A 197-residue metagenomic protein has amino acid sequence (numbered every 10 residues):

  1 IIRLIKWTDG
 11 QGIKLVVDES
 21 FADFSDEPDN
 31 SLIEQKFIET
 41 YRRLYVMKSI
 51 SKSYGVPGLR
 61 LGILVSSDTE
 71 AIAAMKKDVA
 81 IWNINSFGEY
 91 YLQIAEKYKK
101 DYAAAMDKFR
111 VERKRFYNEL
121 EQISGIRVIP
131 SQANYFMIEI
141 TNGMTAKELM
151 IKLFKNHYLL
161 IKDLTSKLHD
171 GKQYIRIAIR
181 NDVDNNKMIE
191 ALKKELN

Functional and structural regions predicted by a protein language model:
I1-L15, E19-S53: Active-site pre-lysine segment of PLP-dependent enzymes
R3-K6, K36, E70, R115 (+2 more regions): Alpha-helical scaffolding segments of alpha/beta enzyme cores, especially the outer helices of TIM-barrel or partial
L15, V128, L160-I161: Hydrophobic beta-strand scaffold residues
S25, S67-D68, K97, T141 (+1 more regions): Residue-level recognition of strand-loop junctions within catalytic nucleotide-signaling folds
R43-Q122, I126-I129: PLP-dependent aminotransferase class I/II
F109-R110, I123-N156, I179: Conserved PLP-binding catalytic core of the aspartate aminotransferase-like
K155-N156, S166-N197: PLP-dependent enzyme catalytic core of the Aspartate aminotransferase-like
